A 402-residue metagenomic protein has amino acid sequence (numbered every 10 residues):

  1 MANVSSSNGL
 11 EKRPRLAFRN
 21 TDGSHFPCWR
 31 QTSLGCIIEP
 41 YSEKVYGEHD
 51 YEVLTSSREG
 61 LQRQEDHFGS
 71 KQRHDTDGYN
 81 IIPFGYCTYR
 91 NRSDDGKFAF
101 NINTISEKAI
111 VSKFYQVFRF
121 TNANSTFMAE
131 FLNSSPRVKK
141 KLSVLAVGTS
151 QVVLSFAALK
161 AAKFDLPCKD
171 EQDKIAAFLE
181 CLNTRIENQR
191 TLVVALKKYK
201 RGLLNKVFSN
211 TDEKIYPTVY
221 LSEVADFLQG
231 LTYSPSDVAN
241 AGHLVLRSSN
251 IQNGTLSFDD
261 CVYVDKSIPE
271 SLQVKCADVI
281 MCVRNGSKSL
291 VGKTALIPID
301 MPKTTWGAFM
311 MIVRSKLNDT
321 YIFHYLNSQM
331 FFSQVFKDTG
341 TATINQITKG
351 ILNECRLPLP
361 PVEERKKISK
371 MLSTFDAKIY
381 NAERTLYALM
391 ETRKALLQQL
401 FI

Functional and structural regions predicted by a protein language model:
M1-S24, C181-L221, R384-I402: Short amphipathic coiled-coil heptad-repeat segments
L10, A109-F114, V147-D170, K303-F309 (+2 more regions): A short glycine-rich beta-alpha junction/loop motif
R13-V45, A161, K169, N210-L231 (+1 more regions): Non-catalytic DNA-recognition/assembly elements of restriction-modification systems
G35-C87, S222-S234, S249-V279, P302: Sequence-specific dsDNA recognition surfaces
G47-T55, V144-L145, S234-A241, D338-T339: Short coil/turn segments at secondary-structure boundaries
H67, G78-P136, S143, R247-S248 (+1 more regions): A short beta-sheet element
S93, F178-E180, N285, M371-S373: Short, surface-exposed secondary-structure boundary micro-motifs
E171-K174, K367: Short, solvent-exposed linear patches
